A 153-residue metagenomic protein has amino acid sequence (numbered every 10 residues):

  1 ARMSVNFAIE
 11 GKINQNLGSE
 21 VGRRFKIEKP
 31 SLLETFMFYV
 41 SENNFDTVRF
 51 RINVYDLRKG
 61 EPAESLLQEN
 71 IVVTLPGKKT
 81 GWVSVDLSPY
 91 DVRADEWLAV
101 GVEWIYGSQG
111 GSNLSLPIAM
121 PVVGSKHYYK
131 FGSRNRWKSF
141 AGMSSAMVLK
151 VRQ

Functional and structural regions predicted by a protein language model:
A1-L17: Pro/Ala/Gly-rich low-complexity, hydrophilic intrinsically disordered segments
Q15-I27, G81-V83: Short beta-strands within extracellular/lumenal beta-sheet-rich domains
E28-T35, D95: Extended extracellular/luminal ectodomain segments enriched in beta-structured repeat modules
L32-N43, V100-V102: A short beta-strand element within beta-rich, extracytoplasmic domains of secreted/secretory-pathway proteins
V40, W104-Y106, V151: Short beta-strand segments enriched in hydrophobic/aromatic residues within well-folded beta-rich domains
N44-I52, S139-S144: Short coil-to-beta strand junction motifs in C2/discoidin
D46-G124: Aromatic- and Gly/Pro-enriched, solvent-exposed loop/edge beta-strand patches characteristic of beta-rich domains
P121-Q153: PGST-rich, cysteine-poor low-complexity/disordered linker and tail segments that act as flexible spacers
